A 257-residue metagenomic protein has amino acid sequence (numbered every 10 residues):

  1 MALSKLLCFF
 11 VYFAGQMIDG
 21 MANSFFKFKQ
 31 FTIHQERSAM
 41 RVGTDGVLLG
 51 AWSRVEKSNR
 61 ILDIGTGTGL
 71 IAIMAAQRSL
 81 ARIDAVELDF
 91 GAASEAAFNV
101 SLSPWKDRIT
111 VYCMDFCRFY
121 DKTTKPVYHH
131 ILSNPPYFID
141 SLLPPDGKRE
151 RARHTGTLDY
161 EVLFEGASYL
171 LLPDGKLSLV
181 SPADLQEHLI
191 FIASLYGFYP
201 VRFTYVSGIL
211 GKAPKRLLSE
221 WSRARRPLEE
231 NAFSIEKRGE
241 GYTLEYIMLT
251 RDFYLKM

Functional and structural regions predicted by a protein language model:
N23-R60, T66-T68, I73-R78, L217-E220 (+1 more regions): SAM-dependent Rossmann-like transferase core, predominantly class I methyltransferases with a strong bias toward
H34, T110-Y112, V201-T204: General small-molecule cofactor/ligand-binding pocket signal
S38, V42, T157-P214, S219: Conserved Class I SAM-dependent methyltransferase catalytic core
A51-P144: Conserved SAM/SAH cofactor-binding pocket of Class I
P135-V162: Mobile active-site "lid"/loop adjacent to the S-adenosyl-L-methionine
A213-M257: SAM/dcSAM-binding transferase cores
